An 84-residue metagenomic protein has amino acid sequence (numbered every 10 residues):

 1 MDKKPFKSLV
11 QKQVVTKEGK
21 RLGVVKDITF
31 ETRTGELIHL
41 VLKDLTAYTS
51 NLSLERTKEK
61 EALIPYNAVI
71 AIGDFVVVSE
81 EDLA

Functional and structural regions predicted by a protein language model:
M1-A84: Peripheral interaction segments used for macromolecular assembly
